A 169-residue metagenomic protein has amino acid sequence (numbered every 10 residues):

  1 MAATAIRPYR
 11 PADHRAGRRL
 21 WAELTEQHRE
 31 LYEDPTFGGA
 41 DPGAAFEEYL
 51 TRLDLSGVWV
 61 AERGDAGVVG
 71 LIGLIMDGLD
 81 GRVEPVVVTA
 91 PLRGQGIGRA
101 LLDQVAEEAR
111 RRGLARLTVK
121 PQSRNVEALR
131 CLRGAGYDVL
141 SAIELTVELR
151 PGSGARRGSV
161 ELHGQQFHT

Functional and structural regions predicted by a protein language model:
M1-R15, A155-T169: Conserved N-terminal entry element of GNAT/NAT acetyltransferase domains
P11-H14, A22-E48: Conserved GNAT-fold acetyl-CoA-binding loop/helix
E47-V60, R82: A short helix-loop-beta-strand connector motif used in the catalytic cores of GNAT acetyltransferases and, in some
V60, G67-I75, R82-V87: Conserved beta-strand in the GNAT
E62, V86-R93, P121: A short, internal acetyl-CoA/4′-phosphopantetheine-binding micro-motif in the GNAT/acyltransferase core
V88, G94-E107, R130, G134: Conserved acetyl-CoA-binding loop-helix of GNAT-fold acetyltransferases
R93, V119-A128, T146, R150: Conserved beta-strand-loop-alpha-helix junction that forms the acyl-donor binding cleft
A109-P121: Conserved GNAT acetyl-CoA-binding A-motif
